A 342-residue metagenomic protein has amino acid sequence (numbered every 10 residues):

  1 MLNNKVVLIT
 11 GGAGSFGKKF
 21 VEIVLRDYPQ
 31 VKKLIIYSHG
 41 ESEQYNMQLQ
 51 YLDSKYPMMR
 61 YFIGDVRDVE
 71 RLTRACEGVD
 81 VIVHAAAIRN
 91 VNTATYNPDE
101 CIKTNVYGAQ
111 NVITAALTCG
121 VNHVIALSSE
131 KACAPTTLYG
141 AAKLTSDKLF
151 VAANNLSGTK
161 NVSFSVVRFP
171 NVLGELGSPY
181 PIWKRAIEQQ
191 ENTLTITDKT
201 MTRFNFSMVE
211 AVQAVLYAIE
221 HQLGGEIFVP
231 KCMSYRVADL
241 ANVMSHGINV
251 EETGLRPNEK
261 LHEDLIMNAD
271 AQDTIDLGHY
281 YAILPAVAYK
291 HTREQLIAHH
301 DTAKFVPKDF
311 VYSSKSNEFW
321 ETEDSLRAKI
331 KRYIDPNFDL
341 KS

Functional and structural regions predicted by a protein language model:
M1-K5, T118, A152-S342: Strand-loop microenvironment adjacent to phosphate/nucleotide-handling motifs in alpha/beta enzyme folds
K5-R26: N-terminal Rossmann NAD(P)H-binding glycine-rich loop of SDR-like oxidoreductase domains
T10, C76-A85, A126: Rossmann-fold scaffold of SDR-type NAD(P)-dependent oxidoreductases
P29-E43: Conserved glycine-rich Rossmann-like NAD(P)H-binding loop of the short-chain dehydrogenase/reductase
R60-V81: Conserved Rossmann-fold cofactor-binding substructure of NAD(P)-dependent oxidoreductases
Y61, C101, F164-V167: Hydrophobic/aromatic anchor residues within beta-strands of the central parallel beta-sheet of Rossmann-like
F62-I63, K103, E252: Conserved residues in the N-terminal Rossmann fold of short-chain dehydrogenase/reductase
H84, I88-L144, K148, A152: Conserved Rossmann-fold NAD(P)-dependent oxidoreductase catalytic core, especially the SDR/UDP-sugar
